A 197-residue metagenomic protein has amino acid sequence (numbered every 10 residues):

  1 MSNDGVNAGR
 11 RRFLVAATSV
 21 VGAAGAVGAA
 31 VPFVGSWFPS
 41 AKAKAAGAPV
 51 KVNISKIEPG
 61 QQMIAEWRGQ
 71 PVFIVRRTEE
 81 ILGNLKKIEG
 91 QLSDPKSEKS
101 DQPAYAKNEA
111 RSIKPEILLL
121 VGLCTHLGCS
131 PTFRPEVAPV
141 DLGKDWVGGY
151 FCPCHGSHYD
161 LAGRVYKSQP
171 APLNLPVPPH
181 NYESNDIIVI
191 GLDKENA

Functional and structural regions predicted by a protein language model:
S2-V21: N-terminal secretory signal peptides and thylakoid transit peptides that target proteins across membranes
A16, A26-Q70: C-terminal segment of N-terminal export signals and the immediately downstream linker at the start of the mature
A41, I54-Q61, P71, K96 (+3 more regions): Solvent-exposed, flexible loop/coil residues
I54, W67, V75-R76, V121 (+2 more regions): Pocket-edge structural micro-motifs
Q61-N108: Extracytoplasmic/periplasmic/luminal assembly and interaction segments in envelope/secretory/respiratory proteins
G90-A197: Rieske [2Fe-2S] iron-sulfur-binding domain
